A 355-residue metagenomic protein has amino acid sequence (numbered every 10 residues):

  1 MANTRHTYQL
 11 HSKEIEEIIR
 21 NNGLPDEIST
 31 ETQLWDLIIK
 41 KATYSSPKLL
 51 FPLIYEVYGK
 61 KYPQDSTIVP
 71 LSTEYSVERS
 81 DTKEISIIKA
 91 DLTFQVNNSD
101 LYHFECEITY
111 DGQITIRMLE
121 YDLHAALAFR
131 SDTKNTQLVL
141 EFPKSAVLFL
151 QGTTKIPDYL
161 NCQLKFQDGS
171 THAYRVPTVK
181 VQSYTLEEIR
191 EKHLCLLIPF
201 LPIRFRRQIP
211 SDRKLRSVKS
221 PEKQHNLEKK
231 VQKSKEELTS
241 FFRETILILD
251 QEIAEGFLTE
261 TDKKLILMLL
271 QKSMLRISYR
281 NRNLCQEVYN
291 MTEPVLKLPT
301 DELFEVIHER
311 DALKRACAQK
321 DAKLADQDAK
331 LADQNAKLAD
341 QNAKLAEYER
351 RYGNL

Functional and structural regions predicted by a protein language model:
M1-N281: Conserved single-residue anchors adjacent to enzymatic active/cofactor-binding motifs
T73-E78, L258-D328: Long, amphipathic alpha-helical segments that form or neighbor coiled-coils/leucine zippers used for dimerization
R310-L313, C317-K320, L324-Q327, L331-Q334 (+3 more regions): Long, heptad-repeat coiled-coil alpha-helices used as oligomerization/scaffolding rods
